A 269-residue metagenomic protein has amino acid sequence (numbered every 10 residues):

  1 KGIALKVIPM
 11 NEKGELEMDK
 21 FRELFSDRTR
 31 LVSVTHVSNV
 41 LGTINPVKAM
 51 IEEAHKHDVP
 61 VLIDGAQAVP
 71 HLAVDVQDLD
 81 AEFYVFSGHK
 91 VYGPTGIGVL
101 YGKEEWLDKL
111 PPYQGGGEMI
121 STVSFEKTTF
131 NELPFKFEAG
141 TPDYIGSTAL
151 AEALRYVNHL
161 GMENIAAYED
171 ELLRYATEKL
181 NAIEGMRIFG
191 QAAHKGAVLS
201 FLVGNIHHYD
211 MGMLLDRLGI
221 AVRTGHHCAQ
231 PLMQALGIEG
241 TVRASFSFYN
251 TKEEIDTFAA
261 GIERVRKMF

Functional and structural regions predicted by a protein language model:
K1-F269: Pyridoxal 5′-phosphate
